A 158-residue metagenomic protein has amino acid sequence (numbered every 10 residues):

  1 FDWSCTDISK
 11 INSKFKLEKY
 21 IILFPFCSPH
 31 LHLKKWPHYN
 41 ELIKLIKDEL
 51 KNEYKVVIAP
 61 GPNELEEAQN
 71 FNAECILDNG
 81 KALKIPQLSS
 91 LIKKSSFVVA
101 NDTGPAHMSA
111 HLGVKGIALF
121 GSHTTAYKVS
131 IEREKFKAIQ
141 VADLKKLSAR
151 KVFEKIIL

Functional and structural regions predicted by a protein language model:
F1-H32: Mid-sequence helix-capping/hinge segment at a functional interface
K10, H38-E41, N70, Q87 (+3 more regions): Alpha-helical elements of Rossmann-like donor-binding domains used by nucleotide-donor carbohydrate transfer enzymes
P25, I58-P60, V141: Short glycine-centered, acidic/aromatic-flanked micro-motifs in structured strand/loop junctions that mark active-site
L33-K35, Q69-N70, V129: Short, well-ordered secondary-structure micro-motifs
H38-I117, G121-T124: Donor-binding and catalytic core of enzymes assembling or modifying cell-surface/extracellular glycoconjugates
H107-L158: Nucleotide-sugar donor-binding patch of glycosyltransferase catalytic domains
